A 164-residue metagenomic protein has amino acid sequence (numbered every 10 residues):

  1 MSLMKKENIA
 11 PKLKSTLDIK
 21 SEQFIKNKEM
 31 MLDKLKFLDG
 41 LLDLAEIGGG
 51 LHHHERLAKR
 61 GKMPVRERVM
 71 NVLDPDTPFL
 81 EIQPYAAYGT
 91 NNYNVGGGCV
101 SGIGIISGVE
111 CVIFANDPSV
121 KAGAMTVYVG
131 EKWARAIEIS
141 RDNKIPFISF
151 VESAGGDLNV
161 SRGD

Functional and structural regions predicted by a protein language model:
S2-D164: Terminal-region recognition feature
